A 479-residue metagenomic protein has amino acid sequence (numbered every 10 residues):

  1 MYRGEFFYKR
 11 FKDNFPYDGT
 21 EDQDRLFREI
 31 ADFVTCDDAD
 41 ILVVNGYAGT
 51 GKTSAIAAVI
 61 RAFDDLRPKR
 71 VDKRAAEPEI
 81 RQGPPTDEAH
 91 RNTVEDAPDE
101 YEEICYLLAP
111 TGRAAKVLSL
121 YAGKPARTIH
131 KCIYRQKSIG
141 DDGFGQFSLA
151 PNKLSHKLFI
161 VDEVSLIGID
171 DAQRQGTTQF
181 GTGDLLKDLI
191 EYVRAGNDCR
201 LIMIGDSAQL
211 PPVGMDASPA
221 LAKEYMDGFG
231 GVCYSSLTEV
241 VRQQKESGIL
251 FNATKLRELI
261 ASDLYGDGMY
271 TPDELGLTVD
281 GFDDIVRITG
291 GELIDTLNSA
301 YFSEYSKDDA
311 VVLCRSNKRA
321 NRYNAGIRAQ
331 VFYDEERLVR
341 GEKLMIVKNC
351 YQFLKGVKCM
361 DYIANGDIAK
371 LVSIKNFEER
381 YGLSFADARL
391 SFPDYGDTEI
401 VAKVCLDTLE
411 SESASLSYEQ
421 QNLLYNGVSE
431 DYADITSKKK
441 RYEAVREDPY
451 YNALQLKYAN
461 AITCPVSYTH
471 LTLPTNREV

Functional and structural regions predicted by a protein language model:
M1-Y17: Charged, amphipathic alpha-helical linker segments immediately N-terminal to NTP-binding catalytic cores
G4-F7, I30, R70, R81 (+5 more regions): Conserved helicase motor core of P-loop NTPases
Y17-I30: N-terminal pre-P-loop "Q-motif" helix
G19, L107, V312: Conserved SAM-binding loop
R28, D40-D273: ASCE P-loop NTPase helicase motor core
D32-A39: Phosphate-binding P-loop
S413-Y468: Long, low-complexity intrinsically disordered regions
T469-T475: Conserved small/polar residues in nucleotide/adenosyl-binding loops
